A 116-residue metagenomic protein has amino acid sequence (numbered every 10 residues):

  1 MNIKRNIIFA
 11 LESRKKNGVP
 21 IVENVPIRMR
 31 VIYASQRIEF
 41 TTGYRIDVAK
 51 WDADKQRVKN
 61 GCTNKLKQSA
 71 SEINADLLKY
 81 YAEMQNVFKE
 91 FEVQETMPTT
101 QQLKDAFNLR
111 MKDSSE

Functional and structural regions predicted by a protein language model:
M1-G18: Short, Gly/Pro- and small/polar-rich lid/capping loops
V19-V22, Y33-E116: N-terminal helical hairpins
